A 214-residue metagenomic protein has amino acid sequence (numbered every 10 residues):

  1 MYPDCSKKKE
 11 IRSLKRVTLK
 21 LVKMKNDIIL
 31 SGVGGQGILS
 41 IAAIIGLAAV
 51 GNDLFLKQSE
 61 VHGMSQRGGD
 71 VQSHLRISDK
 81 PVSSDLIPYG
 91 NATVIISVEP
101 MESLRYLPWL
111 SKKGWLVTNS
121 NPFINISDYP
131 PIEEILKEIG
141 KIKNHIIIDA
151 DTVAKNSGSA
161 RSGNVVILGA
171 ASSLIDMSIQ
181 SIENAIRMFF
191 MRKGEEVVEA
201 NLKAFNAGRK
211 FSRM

Functional and structural regions predicted by a protein language model:
M1-L19: Iron-sulfur cluster-binding cysteine motifs and their immediate structural context in ferredoxin-like electron-transfer
L21-M214: Active-site cofactor/cluster-binding pocket
